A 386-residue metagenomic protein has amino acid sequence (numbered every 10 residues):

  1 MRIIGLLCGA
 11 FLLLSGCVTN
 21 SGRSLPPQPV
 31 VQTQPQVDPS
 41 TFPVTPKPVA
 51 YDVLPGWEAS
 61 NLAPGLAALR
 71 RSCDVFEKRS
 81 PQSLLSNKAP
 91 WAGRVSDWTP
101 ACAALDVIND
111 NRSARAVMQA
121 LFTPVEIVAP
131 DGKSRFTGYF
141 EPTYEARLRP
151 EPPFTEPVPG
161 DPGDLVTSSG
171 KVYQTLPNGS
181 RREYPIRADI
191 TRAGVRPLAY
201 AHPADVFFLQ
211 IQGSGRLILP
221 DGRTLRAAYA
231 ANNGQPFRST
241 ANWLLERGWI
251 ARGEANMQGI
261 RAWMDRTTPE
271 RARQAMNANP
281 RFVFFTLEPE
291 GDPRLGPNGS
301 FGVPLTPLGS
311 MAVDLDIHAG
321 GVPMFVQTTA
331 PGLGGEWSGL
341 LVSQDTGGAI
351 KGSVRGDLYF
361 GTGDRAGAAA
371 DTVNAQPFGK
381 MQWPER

Functional and structural regions predicted by a protein language model:
R2-G9: Sec-dependent signal peptide recognition, specifically the positively charged N-region followed immediately by
L13-G16: C-terminal motif of bacterial Sec signal peptides marking the signal peptidase cleavage site
V18-G22, E58, D292-R386: C-terminal soluble interaction/assembly domains
G22-L54: Post-signal peptide N-terminal segment of mature Sec-exported envelope proteins
Q34, V117-P124, R196-Y200, F207-L209 (+6 more regions): Short amphipathic alpha-helical surface micro-motifs
P43-P289: Secretory/export targeting leaders with adjacent low-complexity proregions
